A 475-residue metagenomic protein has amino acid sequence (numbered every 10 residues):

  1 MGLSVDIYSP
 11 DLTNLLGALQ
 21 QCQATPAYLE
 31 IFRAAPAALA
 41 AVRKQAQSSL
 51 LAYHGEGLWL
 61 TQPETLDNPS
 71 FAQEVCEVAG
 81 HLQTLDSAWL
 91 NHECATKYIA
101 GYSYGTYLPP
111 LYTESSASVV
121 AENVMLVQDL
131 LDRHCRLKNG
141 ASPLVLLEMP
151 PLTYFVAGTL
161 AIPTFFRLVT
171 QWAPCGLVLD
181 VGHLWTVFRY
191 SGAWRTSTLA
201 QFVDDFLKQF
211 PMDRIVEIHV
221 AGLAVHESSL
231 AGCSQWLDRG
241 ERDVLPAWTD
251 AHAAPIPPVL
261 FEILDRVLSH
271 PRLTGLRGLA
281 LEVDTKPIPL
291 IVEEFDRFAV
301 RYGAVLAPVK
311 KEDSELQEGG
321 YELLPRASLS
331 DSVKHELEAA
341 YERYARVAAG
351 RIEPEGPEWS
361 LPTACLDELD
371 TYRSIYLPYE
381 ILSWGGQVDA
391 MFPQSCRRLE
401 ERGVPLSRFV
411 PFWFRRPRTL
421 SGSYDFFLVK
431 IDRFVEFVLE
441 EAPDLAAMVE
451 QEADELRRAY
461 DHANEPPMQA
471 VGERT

Functional and structural regions predicted by a protein language model:
M1-R33: Boundary/entry segment of secreted carbohydrate-active catalytic domains
L16-A24, P36-G55, Q73-A88, Q128-G140 (+3 more regions): Acidic (Asp/Glu)-rich catalytic clusters
C22-F71, T371-G385: Glycine/small-residue-rich interface belts in oligomeric ring/scaffold proteins and their assembly partners
L29, L90, D180, I218 (+1 more regions): Conserved, mostly hydrophobic/aromatic
T65-P69, Y107-A117, V187-R272: Gly/Pro-rich active-site loop or hairpin
F71-G176: Active-site acidic/histidine proton-transfer and metal-coordination neighborhood in alpha/beta enzyme cores
K138-L230: Acidic/histidine-rich catalytic cores of soluble enzymes
D313-G472: N-terminal, charged low-complexity regulatory/assembly segments
